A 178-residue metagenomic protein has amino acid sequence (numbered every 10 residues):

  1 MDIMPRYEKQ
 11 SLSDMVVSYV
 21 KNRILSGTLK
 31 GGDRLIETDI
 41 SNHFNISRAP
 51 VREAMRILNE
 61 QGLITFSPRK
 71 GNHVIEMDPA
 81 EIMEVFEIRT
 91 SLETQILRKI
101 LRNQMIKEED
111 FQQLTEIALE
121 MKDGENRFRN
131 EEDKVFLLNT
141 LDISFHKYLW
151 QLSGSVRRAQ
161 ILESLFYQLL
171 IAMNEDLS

Functional and structural regions predicted by a protein language model:
M1-R102, R157: Short linear motifs at protein or domain termini
L25, L29, L97-M105, N126-N130 (+1 more regions): Short, flexible helix-adjacent loops and helix caps
E60, V85-E87, K134-L137, S178: A short, ordered amphipathic alpha-helix with a cationic face
E108-L177: Conserved amphipathic alpha-helical segments that form helical-bundle/coiled-coil interaction surfaces
